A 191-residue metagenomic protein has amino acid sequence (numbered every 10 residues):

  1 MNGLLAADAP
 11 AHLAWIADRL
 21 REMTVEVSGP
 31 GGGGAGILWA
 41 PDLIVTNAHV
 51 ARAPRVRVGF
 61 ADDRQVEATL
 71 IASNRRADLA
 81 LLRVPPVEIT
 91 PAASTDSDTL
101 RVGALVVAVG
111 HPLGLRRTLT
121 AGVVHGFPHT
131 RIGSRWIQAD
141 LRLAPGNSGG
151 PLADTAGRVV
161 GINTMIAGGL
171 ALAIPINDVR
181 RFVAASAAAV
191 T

Functional and structural regions predicted by a protein language model:
D8-W15, M23-P41, N47, R64-E67 (+2 more regions): A conserved glycine-rich beta-strand in the N-terminal activation segment of trypsin-fold
W15-I16, G59, T69-I71, R83-R116 (+1 more regions): Active-site substrate-binding loop(s) of clan PA
L20-V25, A80, V84-A93, R116-T191: Active-site region of chymotrypsin-like
P30, N47-H49, H111-P112, T164-M165: Short, surface-exposed secondary-structure boundary micro-motifs
G32, P41, R52, S73-A77 (+1 more regions): Short, conserved beta-turn/loop elements at beta-strand boundaries and strand-helix junctions
W39, V50-R52, L100, A153: Short, well-ordered loop/turn sites that connect or cap secondary structure elements
P41, N47, I71-S73, F127 (+2 more regions): Residue-level recognition of beta-strand microenvironments
L43, A48, D98, A104-L105 (+1 more regions): Structural motif
